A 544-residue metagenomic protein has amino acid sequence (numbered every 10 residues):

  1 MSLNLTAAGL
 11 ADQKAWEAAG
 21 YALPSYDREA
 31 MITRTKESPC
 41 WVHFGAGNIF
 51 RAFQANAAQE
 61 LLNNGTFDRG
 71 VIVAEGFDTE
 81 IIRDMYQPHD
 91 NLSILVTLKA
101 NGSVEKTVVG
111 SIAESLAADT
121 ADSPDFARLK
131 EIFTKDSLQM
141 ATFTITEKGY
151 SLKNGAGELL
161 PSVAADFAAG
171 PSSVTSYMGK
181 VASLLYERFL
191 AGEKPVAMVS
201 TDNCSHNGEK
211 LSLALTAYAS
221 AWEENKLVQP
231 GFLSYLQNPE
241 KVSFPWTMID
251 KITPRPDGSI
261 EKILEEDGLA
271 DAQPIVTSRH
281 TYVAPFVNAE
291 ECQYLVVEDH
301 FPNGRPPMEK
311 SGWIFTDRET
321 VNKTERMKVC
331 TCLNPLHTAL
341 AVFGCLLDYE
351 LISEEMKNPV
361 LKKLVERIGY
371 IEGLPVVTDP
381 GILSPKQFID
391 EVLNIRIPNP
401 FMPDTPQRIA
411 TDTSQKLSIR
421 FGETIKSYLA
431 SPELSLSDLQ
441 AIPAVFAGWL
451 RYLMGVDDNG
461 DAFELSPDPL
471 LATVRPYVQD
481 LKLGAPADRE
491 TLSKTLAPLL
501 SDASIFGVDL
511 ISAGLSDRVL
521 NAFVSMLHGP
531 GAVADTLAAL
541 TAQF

Functional and structural regions predicted by a protein language model:
M1-F44, N48-F544: Substrate/ligand-engaging "lid" and interaction regions
